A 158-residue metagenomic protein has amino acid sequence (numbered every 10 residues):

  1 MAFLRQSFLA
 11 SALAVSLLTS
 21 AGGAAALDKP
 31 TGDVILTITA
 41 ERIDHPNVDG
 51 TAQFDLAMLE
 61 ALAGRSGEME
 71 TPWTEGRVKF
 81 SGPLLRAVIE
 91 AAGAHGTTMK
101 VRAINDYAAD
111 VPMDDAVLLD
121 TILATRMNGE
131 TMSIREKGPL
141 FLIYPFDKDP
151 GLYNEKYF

Functional and structural regions predicted by a protein language model:
M1-S11: Bacterial N-terminal signal peptides that target proteins for export
A10-S20: Bacterial N-terminal signal peptides
A25-F158: N-terminal intrinsically disordered, low-complexity segments enriched in P/E/S/T
